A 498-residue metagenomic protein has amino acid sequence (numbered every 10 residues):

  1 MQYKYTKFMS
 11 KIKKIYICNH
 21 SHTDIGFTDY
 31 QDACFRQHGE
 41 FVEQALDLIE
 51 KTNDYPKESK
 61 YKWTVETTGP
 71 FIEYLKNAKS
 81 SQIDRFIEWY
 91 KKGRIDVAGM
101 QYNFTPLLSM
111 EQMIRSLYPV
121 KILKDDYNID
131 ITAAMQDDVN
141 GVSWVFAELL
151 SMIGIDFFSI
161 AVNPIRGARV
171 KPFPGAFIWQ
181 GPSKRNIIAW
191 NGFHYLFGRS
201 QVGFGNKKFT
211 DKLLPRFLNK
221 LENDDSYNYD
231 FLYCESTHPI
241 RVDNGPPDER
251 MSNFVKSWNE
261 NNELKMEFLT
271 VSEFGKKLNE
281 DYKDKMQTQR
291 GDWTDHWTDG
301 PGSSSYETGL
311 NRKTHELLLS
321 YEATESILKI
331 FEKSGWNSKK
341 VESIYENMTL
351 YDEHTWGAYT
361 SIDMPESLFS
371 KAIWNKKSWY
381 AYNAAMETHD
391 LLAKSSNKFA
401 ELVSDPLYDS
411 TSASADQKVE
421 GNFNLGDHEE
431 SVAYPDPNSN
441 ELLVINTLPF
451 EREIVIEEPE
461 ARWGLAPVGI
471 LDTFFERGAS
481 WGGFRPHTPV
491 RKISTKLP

Functional and structural regions predicted by a protein language model:
M1-P498: Carbohydrate-active enzymes and regulators
